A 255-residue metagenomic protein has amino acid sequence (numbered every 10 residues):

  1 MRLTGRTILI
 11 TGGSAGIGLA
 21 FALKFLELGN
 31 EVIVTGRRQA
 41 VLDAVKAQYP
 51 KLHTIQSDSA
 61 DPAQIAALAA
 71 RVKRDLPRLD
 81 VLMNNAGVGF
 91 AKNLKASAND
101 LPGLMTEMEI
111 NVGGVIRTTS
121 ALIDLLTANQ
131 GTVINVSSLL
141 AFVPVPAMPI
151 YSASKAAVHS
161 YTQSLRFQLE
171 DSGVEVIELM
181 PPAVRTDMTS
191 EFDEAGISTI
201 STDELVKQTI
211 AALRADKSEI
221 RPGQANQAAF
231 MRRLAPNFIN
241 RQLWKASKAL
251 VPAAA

Functional and structural regions predicted by a protein language model:
T7, S14-G16: Conserved glycine-rich cofactor-binding loop
Q56-A70, L101: The beta1-alpha1 cofactor-binding region of Rossmann-like NAD(H)/NADP(H)-dependent oxidoreductases
A66, G89-M105, A147: Conserved mid-core segment of classical short-chain dehydrogenase/reductases
T119, S154: Active-site helix of classical SDR
S138: Residue(s) in the substrate-gating loop at a strand-loop-helix junction that position the organic substrate next
P144-S152, S164, F192: Active-site loop-to-helix junction immediately N-terminal to the catalytic Tyr of the SDR YXXXK motif in Rossmann-fold
E178, E194-A229, R233: C-terminal helical subdomain
